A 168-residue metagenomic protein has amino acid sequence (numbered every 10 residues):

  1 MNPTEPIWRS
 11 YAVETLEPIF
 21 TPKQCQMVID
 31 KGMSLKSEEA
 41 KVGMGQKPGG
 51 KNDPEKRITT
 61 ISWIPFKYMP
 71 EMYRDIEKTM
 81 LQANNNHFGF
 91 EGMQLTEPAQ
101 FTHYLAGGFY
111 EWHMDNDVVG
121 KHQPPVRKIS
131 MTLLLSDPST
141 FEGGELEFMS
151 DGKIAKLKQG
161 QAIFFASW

Functional and structural regions predicted by a protein language model:
M1-A162: Fe(II)/2-oxoglutarate oxygenase catalytic core
